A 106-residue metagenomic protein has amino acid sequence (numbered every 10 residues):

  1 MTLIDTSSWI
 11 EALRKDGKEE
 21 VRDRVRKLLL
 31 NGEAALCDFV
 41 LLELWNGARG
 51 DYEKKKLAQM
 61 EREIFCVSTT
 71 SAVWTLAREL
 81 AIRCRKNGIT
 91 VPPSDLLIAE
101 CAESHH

Functional and structural regions predicted by a protein language model:
M1-L36, W45-Q59: Short, well-structured N-terminal submotif of metal-dependent ribonuclease cores
D5-T6, L44, A77, A102: Generic structural signal for small/hydrophobic residues in well-ordered secondary structure, especially within
R22, L41, K54-L57, W74-A77 (+1 more regions): A general structural signal for well-ordered alpha-helical segments in protein cores
A35-D38, G47, V67, P92: Active-site-adjacent beta-strand anchor residues
I64-H106: Active-site neighborhoods of divalent-metal-dependent phosphate/nucleic-acid chemistry enzymes
